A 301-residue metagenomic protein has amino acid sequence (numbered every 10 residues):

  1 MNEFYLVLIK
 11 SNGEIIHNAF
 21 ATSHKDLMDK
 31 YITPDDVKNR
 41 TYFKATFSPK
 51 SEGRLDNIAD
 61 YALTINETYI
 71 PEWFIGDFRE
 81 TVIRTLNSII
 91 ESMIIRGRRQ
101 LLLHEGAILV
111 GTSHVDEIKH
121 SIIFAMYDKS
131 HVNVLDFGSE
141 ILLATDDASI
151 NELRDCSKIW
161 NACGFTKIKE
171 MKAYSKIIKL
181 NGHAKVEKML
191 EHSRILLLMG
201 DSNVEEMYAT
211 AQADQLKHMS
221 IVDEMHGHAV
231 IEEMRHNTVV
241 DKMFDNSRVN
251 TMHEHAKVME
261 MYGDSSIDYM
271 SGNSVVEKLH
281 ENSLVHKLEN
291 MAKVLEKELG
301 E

Functional and structural regions predicted by a protein language model:
M1-E301: Short, glycine-biased loop/turn motifs at secondary-structure junctions and in low-complexity Ser/Thr/Pro-rich termini
